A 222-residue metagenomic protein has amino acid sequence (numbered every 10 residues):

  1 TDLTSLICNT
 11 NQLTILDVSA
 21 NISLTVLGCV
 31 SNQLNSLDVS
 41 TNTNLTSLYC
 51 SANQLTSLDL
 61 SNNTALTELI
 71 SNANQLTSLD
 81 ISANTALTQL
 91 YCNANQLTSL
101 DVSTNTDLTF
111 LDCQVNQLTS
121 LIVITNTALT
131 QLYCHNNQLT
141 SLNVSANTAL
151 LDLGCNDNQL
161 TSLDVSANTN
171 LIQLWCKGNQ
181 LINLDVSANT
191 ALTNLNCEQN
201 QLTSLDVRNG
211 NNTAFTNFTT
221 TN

Functional and structural regions predicted by a protein language model:
T1-L3, Q12, A20-L24, T41-L45 (+12 more regions): Leucine-rich repeat
L6-C8, T25-C29, T46-C50, L69-S71 (+7 more regions): Conserved hydrophobic beta-strand positions in leucine-rich repeat
I7, I15, I22, V26 (+7 more regions): Short hydrophobic transmembrane-like helices used for membrane targeting/insertion
N11, N32, N53, S71-N74 (+6 more regions): Consensus "Asn ladder" position of solenoid repeat domains
D206-N222: Leucine-rich repeat domain C-terminal region
